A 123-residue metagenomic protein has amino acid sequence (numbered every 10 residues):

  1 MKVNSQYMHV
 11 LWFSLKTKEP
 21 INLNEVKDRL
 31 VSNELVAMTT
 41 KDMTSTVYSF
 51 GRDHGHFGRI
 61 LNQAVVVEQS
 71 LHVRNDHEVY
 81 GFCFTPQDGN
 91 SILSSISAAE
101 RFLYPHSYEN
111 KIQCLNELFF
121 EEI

Functional and structural regions predicted by a protein language model:
M1-G89: C-terminal substrate-binding/catalytic lobe of Rossmann-fold NAD(P)-dependent oxidoreductases
N62-I123: NAD(P)-dependent Rossmann-like dehydrogenase/reductase catalytic/cofactor-binding core
